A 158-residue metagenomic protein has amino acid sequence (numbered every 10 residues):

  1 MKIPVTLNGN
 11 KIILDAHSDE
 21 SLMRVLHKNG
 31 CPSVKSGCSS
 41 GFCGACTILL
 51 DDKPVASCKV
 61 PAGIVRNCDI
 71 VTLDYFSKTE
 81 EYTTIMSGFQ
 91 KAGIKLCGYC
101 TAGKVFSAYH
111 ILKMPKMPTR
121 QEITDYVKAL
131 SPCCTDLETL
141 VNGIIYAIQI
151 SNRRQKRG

Functional and structural regions predicted by a protein language model:
M1-G158: Signature of N-terminal electron-transfer/Fe-S-associated modules in redox systems
